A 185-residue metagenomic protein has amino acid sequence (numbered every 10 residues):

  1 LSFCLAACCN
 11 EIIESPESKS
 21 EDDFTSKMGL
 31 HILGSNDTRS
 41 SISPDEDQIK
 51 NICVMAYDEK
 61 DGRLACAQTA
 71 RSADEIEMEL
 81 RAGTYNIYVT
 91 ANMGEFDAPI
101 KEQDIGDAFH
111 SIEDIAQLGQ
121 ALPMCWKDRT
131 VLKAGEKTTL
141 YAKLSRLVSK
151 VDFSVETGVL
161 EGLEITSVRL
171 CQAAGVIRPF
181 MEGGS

Functional and structural regions predicted by a protein language model:
L1-F3: Sec-dependent N-terminal signal peptides
L5-A7: C-terminal motif of bacterial Sec signal peptides marking the signal peptidase cleavage site
N10, P16-E21, S26-G162: Short, low-hydrophobicity acidic/polar segments
T157-S185: Short helix-loop boundary/capping segments
